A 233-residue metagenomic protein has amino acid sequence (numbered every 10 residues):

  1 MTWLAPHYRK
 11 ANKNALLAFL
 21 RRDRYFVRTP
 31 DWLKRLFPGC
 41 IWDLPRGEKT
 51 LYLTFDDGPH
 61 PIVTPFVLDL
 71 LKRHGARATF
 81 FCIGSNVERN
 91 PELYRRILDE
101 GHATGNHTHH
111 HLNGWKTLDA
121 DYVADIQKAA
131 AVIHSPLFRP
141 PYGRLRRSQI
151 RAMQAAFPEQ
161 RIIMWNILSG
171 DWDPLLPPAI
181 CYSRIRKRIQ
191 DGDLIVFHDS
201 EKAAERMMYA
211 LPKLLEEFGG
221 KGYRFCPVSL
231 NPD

Functional and structural regions predicted by a protein language model:
M1-L53, P59-R73, N90, K213-E216 (+1 more regions): N-terminal pre-catalytic segment of deacetylase/amide-hydrolase enzymes
A18-D23, G47, A103-H109, R161-M164: Short, basic/glycine-rich phosphate-binding loops at helix/coil junctions that contact nucleotide phosphates
T29-W32, D57-G58, F81-I83, W172-P174: Short, flexible loop segments at the rims of nucleotide/cofactor-binding pockets, characterized by
L33, W42-P45, Y94-R96, A152-Q154 (+1 more regions): Short secondary-structure boundary/capping segments
K49-T50, H74-T79, A131-L137: Short, surface-exposed connector motifs at secondary-structure boundaries
T50-D57, G105, R139, V196-S200: Active-site groove signature of glycoside hydrolases
Y52-T54, I62-R89, R95-T108, I163 (+1 more regions): Short, well-structured secondary-structure segments
E88-R89, D99, H109-R224, S229-D233: Catalytic domains of cell-wall/extracellular-matrix polysaccharide-remodeling enzymes, centered on de-N-acetylation
